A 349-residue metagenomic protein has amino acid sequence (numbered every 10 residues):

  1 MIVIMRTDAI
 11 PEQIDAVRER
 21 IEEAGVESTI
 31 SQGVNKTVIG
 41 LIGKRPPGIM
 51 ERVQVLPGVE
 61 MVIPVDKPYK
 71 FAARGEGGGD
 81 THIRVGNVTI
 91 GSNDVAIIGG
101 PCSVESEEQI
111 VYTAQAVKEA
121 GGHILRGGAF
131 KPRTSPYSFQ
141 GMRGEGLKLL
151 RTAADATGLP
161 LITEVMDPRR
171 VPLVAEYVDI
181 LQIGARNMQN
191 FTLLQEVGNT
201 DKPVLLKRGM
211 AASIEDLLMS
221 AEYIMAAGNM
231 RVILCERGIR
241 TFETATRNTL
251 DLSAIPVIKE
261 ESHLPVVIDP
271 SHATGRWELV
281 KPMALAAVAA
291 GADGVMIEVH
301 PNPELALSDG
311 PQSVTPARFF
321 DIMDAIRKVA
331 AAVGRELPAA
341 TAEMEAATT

Functional and structural regions predicted by a protein language model:
M1-I97, E343-T348: Non-catalytic terminal accessory/regulatory regions of metabolic enzymes
R6, M142, G158-D167, D179-N190 (+4 more regions): Catalytic beta/alpha-barrel core
R6-D8, V95-Y112, S135-G141, P160-E164 (+3 more regions): Active-site mouth loops of central-metabolism enzymes
V26, N93-V95, G121-H123, D155-L161 (+5 more regions): Short, well-ordered coil/turn segments that N-cap beta-strands
R74-G79, S135-L149, P168-R170, A185-D201 (+3 more regions): Active-site-adjacent beta->alpha loops and helix N-cap segments on the catalytic face of soluble alpha/beta enzymes
V85, T200-V299: Catalytic alpha/beta core domains of metabolic enzymes, predominantly
R126-G144, P301-S313: Glycine-rich, proline-tolerant flexible connector loops at the mouths of alpha/beta enzymes
F139-T163, E196-P203, L252-V267, Q312-R335: Alpha-helix-loop-beta-strand connector modules within alpha/beta enzyme cores
